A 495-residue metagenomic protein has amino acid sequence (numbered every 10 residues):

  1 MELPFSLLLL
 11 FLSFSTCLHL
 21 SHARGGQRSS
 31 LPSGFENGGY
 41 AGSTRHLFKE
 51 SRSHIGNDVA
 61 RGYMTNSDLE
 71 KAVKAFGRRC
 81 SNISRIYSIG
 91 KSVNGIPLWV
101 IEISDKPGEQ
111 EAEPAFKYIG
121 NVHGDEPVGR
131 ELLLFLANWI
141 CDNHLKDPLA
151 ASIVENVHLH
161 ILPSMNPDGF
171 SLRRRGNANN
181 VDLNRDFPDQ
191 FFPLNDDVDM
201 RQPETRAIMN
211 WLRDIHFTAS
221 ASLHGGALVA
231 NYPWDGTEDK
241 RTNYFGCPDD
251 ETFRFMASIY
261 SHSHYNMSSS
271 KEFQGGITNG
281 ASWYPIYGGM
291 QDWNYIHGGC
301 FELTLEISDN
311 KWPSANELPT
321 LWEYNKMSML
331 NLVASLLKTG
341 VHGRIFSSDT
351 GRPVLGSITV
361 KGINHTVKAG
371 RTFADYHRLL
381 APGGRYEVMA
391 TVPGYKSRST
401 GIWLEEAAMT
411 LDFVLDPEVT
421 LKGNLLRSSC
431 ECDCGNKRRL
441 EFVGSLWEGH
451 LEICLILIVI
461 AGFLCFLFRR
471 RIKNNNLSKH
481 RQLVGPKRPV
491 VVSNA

Functional and structural regions predicted by a protein language model:
L3-A23, L457-G462: Cleavable N-terminal signal peptides of Sec/SRP-targeted secreted and luminal proteins
F11-G42: N-terminal signal peptide
E109-S258, H262-K271, G276-I277, N294-Y295 (+1 more regions): Active-site/substrate-binding loop(s) of hydrolase catalytic cores
N331, W403-E431, S445-C454: Extracellular beta-sheet/turn segments enriched in Thr/Pro/Gly and aliphatic residues
G340-D349, A374, F413, G423: A short, amphipathic beta-strand motif
V354-P382: Short, acidic Ser/Thr/Gly-rich low-complexity loop/linker segments typical of extracellular and cell-surface proteins
G383-G394: A short, solvent-exposed beta-strand micro-motif common in secreted/extracellular proteins
K473-A495: Cytoplasmic C-terminal tails of single-pass
